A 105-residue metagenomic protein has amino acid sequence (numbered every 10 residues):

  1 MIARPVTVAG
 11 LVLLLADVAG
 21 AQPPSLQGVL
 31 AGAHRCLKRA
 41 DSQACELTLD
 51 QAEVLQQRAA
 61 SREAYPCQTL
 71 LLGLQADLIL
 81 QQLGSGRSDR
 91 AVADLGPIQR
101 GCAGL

Functional and structural regions predicted by a protein language model:
M1-P23: Classic N-terminal secretory signal peptides
V12, A19-Q22, S42, P66 (+1 more regions): Intrinsic low-complexity, intrinsically disordered segments enriched in polar/basic residues
L15, L30, R39, S61 (+1 more regions): Processing junctions and N-termini across compartments
L15-A19, L30, H34, E53 (+3 more regions): Generic low-complexity, intrinsically disordered sequence content enriched in small uncharged/hydrophobic residues
G20-V54, G104: Immediate post-signal-peptide N-terminus of mature secreted/exported proteins
L55-A59: Repeat-mediated protein-protein interaction surfaces in helical alpha-solenoids
A60-L105: Mid-chain, structured segments of secreted extracytoplasmic proteins
